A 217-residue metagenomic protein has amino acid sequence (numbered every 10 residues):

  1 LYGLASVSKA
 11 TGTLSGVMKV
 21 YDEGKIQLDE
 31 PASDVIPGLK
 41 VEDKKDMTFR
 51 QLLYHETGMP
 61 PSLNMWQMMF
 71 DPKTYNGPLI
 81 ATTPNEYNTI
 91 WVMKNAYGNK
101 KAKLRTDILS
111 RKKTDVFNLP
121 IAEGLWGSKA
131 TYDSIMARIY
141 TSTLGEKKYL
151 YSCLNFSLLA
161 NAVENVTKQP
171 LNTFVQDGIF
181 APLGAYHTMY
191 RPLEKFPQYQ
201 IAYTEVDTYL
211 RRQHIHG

Functional and structural regions predicted by a protein language model:
L1-Y54, T141-N155: Short active-site loop at a secondary-structure junction that contains or immediately precedes the catalytic residue(s)
K45-G217: Short, surface-exposed loop or secondary-structure junction motifs that flank catalytic or metal-binding residues
